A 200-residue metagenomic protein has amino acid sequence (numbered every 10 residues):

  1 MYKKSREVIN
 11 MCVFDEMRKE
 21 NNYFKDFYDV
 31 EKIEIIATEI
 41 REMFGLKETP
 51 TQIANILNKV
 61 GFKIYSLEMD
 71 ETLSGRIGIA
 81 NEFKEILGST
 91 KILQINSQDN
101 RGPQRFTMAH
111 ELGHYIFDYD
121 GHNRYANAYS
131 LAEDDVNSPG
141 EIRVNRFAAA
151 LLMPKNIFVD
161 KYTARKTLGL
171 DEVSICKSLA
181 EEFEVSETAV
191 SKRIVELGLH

Functional and structural regions predicted by a protein language model:
M1-H200: Active-site hotspot residues in diverse enzymes, especially metal/ion-binding acidic/histidine motifs
